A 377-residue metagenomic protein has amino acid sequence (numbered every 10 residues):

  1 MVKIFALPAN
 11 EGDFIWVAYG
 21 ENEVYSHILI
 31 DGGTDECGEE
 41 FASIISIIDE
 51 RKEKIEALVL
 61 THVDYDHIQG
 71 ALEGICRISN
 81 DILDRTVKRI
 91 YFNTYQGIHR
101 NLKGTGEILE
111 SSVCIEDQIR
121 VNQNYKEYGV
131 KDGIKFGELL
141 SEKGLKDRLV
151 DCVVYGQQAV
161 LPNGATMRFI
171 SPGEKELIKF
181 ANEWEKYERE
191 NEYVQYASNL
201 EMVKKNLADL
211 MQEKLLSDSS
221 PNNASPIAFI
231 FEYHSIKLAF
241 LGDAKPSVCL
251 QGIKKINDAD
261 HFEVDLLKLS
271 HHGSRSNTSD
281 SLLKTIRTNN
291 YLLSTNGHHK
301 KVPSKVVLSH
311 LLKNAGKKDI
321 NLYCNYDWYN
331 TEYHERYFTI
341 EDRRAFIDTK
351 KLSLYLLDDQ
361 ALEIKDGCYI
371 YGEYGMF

Functional and structural regions predicted by a protein language model:
M1-R51, P221-S247: Conserved beta-strand hairpin/beta-sheet module of binuclear metal-dependent hydrolase folds, prominently
V2, N10-D13, K254-H261, T285 (+1 more regions): C-terminal regulatory/interaction regions
F5-L7, I28, V59, Y91 (+3 more regions): Hydrophobic/aromatic beta-strand patches that form the interior of the parallel beta-sheet core in alpha/beta enzyme
E11-D13, D35-E36, V63-I68, G97 (+4 more regions): Active-site environment of divalent metal-dependent phosphoester hydrolases
W16-V17, H67-E73, N101-K103, L250-I253 (+3 more regions): A short acidic (Asp/Glu
Y25-S26, E39-Y91, D258-S276, T285-L292: Active-site metal-binding motif and surrounding structural segment of the metallo-beta-lactamase
H27, A239-S309, K313: Extended hydrophobic/aromatic segments used for targeting, binding, or gating
I78-K237, I320-N325, Y337-F377: Flexible, acidic/histidine-containing loops and adjacent segments that form or flank the divalent-metal
